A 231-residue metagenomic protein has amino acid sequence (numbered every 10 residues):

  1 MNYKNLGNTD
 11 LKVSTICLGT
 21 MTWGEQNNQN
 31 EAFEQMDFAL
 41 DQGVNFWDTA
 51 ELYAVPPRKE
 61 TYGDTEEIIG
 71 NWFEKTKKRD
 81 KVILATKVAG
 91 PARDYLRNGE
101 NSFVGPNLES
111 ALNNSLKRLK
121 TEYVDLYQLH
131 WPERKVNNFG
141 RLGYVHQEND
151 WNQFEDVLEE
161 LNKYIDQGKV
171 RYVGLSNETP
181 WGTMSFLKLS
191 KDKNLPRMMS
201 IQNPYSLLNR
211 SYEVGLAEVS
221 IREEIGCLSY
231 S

Functional and structural regions predicted by a protein language model:
M1-T86, E122, E160: N-terminal binding-site loop/beta-alpha segment at the start of enzyme catalytic domains that lines or forms
V13-C17, N45-F46, K81-A85, Y123-Q128 (+3 more regions): Structural preference for beta-strand elements that scaffold enzyme active sites
T20-N30, D94-P106, G143-N152: Active-site mouth loops of central-metabolism enzymes
T22, E51-Y53, V88-G90, Q128-E133 (+2 more regions): Active-site-proximal loop/turn and secondary-structure-junction residues that shape catalytic pockets, frequently
N27-L40, V104-L119, F154-E159, T183-K188: Short, acidic/polar
Y53-P57, A92-R97, V136-N137: A short acidic, helix-capping loop that chelates divalent metal ions and anchors anionic groups
D94-Q128, R134, P204: Active-site gating/metal-coordination segments in enzymes
P132-S231: Beta/alpha (TIM)-barrel catalytic core signal, keyed to glycine-rich beta->alpha loops juxtaposed to Asp/Glu that bind
